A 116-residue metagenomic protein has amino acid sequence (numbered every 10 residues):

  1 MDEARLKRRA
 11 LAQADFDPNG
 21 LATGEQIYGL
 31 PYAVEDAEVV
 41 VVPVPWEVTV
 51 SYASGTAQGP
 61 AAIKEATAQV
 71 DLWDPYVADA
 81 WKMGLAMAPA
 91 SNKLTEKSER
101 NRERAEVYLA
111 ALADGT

Functional and structural regions predicted by a protein language model:
D2-T116: Metal-dependent C-N hydrolase catalytic cores
